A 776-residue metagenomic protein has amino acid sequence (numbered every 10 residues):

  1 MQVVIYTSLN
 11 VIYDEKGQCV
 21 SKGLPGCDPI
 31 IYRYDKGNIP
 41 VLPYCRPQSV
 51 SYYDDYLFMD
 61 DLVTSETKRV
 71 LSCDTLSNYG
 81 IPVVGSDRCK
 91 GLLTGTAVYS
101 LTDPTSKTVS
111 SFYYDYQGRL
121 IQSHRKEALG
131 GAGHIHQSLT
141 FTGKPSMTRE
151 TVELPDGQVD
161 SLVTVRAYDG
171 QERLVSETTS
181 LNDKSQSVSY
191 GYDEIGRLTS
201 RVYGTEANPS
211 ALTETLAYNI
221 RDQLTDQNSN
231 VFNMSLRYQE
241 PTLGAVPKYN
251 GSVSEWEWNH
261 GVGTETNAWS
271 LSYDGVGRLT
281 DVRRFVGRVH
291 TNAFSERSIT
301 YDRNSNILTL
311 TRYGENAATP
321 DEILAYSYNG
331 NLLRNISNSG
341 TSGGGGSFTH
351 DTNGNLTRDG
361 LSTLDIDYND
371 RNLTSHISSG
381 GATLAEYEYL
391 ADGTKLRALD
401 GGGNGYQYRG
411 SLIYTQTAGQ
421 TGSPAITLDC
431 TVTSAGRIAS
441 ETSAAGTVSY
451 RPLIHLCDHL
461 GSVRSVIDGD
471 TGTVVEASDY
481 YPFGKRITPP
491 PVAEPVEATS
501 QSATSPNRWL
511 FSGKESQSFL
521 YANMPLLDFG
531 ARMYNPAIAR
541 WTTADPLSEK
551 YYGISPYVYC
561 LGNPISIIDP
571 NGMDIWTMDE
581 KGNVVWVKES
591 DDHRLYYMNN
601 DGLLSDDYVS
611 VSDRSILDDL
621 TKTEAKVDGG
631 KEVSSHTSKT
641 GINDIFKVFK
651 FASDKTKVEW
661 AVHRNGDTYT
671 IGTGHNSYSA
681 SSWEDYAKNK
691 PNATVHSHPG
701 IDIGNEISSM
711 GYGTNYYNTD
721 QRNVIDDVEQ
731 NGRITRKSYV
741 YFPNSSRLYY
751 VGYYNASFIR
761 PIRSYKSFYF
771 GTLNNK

Functional and structural regions predicted by a protein language model:
M1-G23, P29, T105-M147, V165-A167 (+13 more regions): Residue-level markers of secondary-structure register and packing in elongated scaffolds
G26-C27, V286-G287, Y313-E315, G401-G403 (+6 more regions): Acidic glycine-/aspartate-rich tracts in secreted/extracellular proteins
Y32, T471-A493, G530-R532, P536-A625: Short turn/helix-capping motifs enriched in Asx and small/polar residues
D35-L57, L212-V231, I299-R334, Y408-G419: Structured, non-catalytic alpha/beta "coupling" segments that mediate domain-domain communication and provide generic
P43-K126, E172, M234-S272, Y326-S362 (+6 more regions): Short, ordered secondary-structure scaffold segments
V448-Y450, L460, Y608-E632, N689-T719: A short, charged
W576-W586, Y678-K776: Active-site-proximal loop/helix of nucleotide/amide-processing enzymes and allied scaffolds
M578-P691, Y765-N775: Glycine-rich short-loop/terminal segments
